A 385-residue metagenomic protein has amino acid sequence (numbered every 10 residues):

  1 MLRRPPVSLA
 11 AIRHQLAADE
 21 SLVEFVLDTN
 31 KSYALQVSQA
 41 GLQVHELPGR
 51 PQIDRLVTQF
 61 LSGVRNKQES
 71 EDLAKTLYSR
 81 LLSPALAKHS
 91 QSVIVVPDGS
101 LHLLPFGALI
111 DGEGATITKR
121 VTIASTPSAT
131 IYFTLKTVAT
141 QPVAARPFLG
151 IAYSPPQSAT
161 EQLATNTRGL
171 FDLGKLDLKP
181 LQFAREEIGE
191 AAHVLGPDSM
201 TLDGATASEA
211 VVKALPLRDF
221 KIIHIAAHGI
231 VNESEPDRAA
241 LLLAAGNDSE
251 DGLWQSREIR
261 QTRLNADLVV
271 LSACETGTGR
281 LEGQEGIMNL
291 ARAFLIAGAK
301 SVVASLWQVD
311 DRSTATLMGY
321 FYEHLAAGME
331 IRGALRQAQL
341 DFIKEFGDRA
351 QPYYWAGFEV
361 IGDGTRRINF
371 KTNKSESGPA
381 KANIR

Functional and structural regions predicted by a protein language model:
L2-R385: Catalytic cores of enzymes
